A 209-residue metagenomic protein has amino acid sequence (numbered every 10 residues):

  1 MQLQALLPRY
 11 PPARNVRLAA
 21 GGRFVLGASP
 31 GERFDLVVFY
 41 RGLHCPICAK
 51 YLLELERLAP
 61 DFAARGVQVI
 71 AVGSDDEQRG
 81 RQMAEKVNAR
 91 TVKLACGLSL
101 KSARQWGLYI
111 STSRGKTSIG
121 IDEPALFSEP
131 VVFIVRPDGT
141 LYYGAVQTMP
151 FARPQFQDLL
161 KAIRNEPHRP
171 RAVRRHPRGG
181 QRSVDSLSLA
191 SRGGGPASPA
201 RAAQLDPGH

Functional and structural regions predicted by a protein language model:
M1-H209: Chalcogenol-based redox active-site neighborhoods
